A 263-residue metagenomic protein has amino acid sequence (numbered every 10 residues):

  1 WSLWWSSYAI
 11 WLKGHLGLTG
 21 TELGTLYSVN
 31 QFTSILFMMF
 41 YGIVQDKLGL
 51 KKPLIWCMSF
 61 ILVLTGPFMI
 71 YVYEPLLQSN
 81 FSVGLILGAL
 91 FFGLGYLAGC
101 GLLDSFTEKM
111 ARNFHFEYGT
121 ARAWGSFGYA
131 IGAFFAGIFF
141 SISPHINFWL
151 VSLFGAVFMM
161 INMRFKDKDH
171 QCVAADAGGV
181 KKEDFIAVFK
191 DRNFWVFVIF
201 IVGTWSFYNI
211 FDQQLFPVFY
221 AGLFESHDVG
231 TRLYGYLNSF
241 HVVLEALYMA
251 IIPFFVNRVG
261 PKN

Functional and structural regions predicted by a protein language model:
W1-I35, N193-I201, W205-E225, G230-L237: Helix-loop boundary and gating motifs at the non-cytosolic
A9, Y41, I131-F140: Small-residue (Gly/Pro/Ala) motifs that create kinks and tight helix-helix packing interfaces
Q31-M39, Y129-A130, F134, V242-A250: Residue-level signature of mid-helix packing/kink "hotspots" within the transmembrane helices of 12-pass Major
L36-L50, F140, L247-P261: Helix-to-loop junctions at the C-terminal end of transmembrane segments in multipass secondary transporters
F60-S79: C-terminal ends and interior cores of transmembrane alpha-helices in multi-pass membrane transporters/permeases
G88-G125: Cytoplasmic helix-loop-helix junction between adjacent transmembrane helices in 12-TM secondary transporters
I146-R164: Symmetry-related core transmembrane helices of the 12-TM Major Facilitator Superfamily/SLC fold
F165-F200, G222-S226: Juxtamembrane intracellular "pre-TM" segments in multi-pass secondary transporters
